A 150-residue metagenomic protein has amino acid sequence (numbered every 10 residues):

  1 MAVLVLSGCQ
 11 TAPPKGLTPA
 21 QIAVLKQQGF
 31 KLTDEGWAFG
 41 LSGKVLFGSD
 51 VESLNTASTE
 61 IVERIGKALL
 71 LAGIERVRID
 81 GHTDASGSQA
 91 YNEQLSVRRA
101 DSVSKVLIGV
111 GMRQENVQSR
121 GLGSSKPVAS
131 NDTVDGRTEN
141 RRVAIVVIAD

Functional and structural regions predicted by a protein language model:
M1-G36, E52-S53, E60: N-terminal targeting leaders that direct proteins to extracytoplasmic destinations
S7, K67, S104-K105: Core alpha-helical elements of the protein kinase catalytic domain, predominantly the helix directly N-terminal
C9-K15, A20, R76, A90 (+2 more regions): Compositionally biased, non-globular sequence tracts
A23-K26, K31-L32, L46-D80, I108-G109 (+1 more regions): Periplasmic peptidoglycan-binding/anchoring modules of Gram-negative envelope and division proteins
K26, E35-W37, L41-G43, D50 (+4 more regions): Envelope-exposed proteins and targeting segments
L41-V45, G73, G81-T83, G121-G123: Short, small-residue-rich loop/turn micro-motifs
H82-D150: Periplasmic OmpA-like peptidoglycan-binding domain that tethers envelope proteins to the cell wall
